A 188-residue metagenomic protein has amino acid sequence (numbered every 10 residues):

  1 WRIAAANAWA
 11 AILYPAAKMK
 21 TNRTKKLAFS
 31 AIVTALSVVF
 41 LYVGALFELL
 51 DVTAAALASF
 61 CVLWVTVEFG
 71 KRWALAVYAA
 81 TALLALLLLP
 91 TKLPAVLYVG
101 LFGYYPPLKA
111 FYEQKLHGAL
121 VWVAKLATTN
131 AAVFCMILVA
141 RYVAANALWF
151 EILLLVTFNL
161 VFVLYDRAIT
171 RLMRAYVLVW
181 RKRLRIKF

Functional and structural regions predicted by a protein language model:
K20-V65, R72-W73: Hydrophobic transmembrane alpha-helices
R23, I152-F188: Alpha-helical transmembrane segments and their cytosolic interface
L27-A31, T53, L75-A79, V96 (+3 more regions): Hydrophobic alpha-helical transmembrane segments
Y42-D51, A82-F111: Interfacial aromatic-anchored transmembrane helix boundaries in multi-pass membrane proteins
T91, L126-A140, N159, V163-R167: Mid-bilayer segments of alpha-helical transmembrane spans in multi-pass integral membrane proteins that mediate
Y98-L138: Short helix-perturbing small/polar motifs within transmembrane alpha-helices
A140-F150: Membrane-interface helix termini and inter-helical loops of multi-pass transporters
